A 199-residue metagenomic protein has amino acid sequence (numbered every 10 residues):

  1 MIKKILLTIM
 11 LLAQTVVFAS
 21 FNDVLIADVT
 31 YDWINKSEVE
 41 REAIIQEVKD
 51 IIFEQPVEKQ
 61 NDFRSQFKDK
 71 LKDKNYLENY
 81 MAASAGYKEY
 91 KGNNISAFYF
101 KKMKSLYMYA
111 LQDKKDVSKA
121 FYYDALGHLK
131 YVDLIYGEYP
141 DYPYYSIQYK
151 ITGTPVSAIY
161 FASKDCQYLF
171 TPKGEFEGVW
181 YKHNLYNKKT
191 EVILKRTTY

Functional and structural regions predicted by a protein language model:
M1-F21: Classical Sec-dependent N-terminal signal peptides that target proteins to the secretory pathway
S20-P155: N-terminal targeting and processing segments
A97, V132, A158, V179 (+1 more regions): Residue-level detector of high-confidence beta-strand sites
D124, K150, T171, N187-K188: Short, acidic, Ser/Thr-enriched surface-loop or helix-capping motifs
Y149-P172: Acidic, glycine-rich flexible loop segments
Y160, E175-T190: Short, exposed beta-strand-loop hairpins at the edges of beta-sheets in extracellular/periplasmic proteins
